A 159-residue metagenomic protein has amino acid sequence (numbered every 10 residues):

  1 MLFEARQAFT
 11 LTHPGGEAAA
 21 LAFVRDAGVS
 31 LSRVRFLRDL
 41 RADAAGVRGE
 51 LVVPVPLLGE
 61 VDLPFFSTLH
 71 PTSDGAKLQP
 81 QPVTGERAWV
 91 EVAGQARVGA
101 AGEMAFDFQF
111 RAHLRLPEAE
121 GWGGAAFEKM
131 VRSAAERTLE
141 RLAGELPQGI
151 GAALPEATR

Functional and structural regions predicted by a protein language model:
M1-E50, P54: Hydrophobic ligand-binding cavity/cleft-lining segments
F3, G59-F65, E86-Q95: Amphipathic hydrophobic-ligand
Q7, R33-F36, Q79-T84, E91 (+4 more regions): Low-complexity, acidic/polar, glycine-enriched regions of mature
A8-T10, R48-E50, P64-F66, K77-Q79 (+2 more regions): Beta-strand secondary-structure signal
A19, L57-V61, V90, L116-E118: Short acidic, gly/pro-rich beta-turn/loop elements at beta-sheet edges and active-site/ligand-binding grooves
R38-T84, R141, E145: Glycine-rich portal/gate segments that line the openings of hydrophobic small-molecule binding cavities
V83-S133: Beta-strand/loop substructures that line and gate deep hydrophobic ligand-binding cavities in soluble
E120-R159: A conserved amphipathic terminal alpha-helix motif
